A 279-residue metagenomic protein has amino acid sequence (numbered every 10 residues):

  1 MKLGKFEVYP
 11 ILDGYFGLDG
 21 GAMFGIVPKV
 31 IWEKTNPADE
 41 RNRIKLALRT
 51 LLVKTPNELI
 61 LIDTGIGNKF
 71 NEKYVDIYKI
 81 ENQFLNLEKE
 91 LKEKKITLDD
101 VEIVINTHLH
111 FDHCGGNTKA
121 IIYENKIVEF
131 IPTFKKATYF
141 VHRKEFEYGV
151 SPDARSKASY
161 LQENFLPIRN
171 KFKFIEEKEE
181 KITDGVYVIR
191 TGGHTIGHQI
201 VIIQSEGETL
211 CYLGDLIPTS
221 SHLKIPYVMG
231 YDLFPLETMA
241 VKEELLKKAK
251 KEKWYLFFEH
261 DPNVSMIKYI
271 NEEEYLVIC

Functional and structural regions predicted by a protein language model:
K2-E7, G14-E93, I200-G214: Conserved beta-strand hairpin/beta-sheet module of binuclear metal-dependent hydrolase folds, prominently
I26-V30, E72-K73, Y78, L216-D232 (+1 more regions): Active-site gating loops and adjacent loop-to-helix segments of metal-dependent hydrolytic enzymes
I60-I62, I105, Y139, L210-Y212 (+1 more regions): Residue-level marker for buried hydrophobic side chains located in beta-strands that build the well-ordered beta-sheet
D63, H108, H194: Conserved G/P- and acidic residue-centered "switch" motifs that form tight phosphate/ATP-binding loops in soluble
N68, E147-Y148, D153-S156, E163-P167 (+3 more regions): Metallo-beta-lactamase
N82-I96, D100, E124-R190, E237-K253: Metallo-beta-lactamase
V101-D112: Metallo-beta-lactamase
C114-I127, K268-I270: Metal-dependent catalytic neighborhoods of phosphoester/phosphodiester hydrolases
